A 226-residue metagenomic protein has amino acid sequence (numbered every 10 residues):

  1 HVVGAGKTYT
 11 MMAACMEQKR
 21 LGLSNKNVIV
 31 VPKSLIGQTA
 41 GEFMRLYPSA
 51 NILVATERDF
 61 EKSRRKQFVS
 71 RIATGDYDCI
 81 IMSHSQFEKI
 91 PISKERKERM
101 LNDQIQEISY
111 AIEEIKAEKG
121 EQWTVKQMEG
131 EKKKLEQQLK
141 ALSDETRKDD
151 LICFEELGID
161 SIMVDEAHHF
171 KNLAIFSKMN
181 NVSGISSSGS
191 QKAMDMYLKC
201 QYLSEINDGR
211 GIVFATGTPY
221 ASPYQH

Functional and structural regions predicted by a protein language model:
V3, H168, N207-P223: Conserved helicase ATPase motor motifs in RecA-like P-loop NTPase domains
A5-T8, A13-C200: SF2 helicase/translocase NTPase motor core, specifically the RecA-like lobe 1 inter-motif segment between Walker
L203-S204: Thiamine diphosphate
